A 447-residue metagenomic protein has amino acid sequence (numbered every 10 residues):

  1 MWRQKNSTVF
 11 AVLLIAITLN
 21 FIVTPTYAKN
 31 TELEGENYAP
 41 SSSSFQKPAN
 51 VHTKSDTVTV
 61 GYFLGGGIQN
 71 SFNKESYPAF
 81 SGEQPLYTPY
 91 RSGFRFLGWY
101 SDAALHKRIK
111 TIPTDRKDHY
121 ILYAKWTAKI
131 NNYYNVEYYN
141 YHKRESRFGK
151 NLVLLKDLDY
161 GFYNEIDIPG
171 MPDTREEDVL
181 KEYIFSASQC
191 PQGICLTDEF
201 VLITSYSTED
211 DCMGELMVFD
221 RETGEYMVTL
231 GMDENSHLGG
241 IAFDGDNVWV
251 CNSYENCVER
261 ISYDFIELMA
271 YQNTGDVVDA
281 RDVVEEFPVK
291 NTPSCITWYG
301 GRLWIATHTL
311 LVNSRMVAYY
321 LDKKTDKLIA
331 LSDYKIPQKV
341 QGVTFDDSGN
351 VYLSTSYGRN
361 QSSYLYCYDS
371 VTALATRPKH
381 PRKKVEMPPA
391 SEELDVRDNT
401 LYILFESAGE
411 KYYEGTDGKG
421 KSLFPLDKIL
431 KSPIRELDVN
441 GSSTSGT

Functional and structural regions predicted by a protein language model:
T31-N131: Secondary-structure capping and domain/repeat boundary segments
I130-K181, P425-T447: Sequence/structural signature of beta-propeller modules and their immediately flanking N-terminal secretory/stalk
D178-D211: Beta-strand-rich domains and repeat architectures in extracellular enzymes and scaffolds, especially beta-propellers
E182-A187, L230-E234, V284-V289, S332-P337 (+1 more regions): Surface loop/turn motifs at the tips and blade-to-blade linkers of beta-strand repeat domains
S188-G193, N235-A242, P288-W298, P337-T344 (+1 more regions): Repeated scaffold domains used in trafficking and secretory/extracellular systems, primarily beta-propellers
L202-D211, V250-Y254, I305-L310, L353-R359 (+1 more regions): Conserved beta-strand positions in repeat-built beta-propeller and related beta-rich domains
D211-L216, N256-D264, V312-Y320, N360-D369 (+1 more regions): Structural motif
Y334-T372: Loop/turn-rich, solvent-exposed surfaces of beta-rich toroidal or solenoidal domains
